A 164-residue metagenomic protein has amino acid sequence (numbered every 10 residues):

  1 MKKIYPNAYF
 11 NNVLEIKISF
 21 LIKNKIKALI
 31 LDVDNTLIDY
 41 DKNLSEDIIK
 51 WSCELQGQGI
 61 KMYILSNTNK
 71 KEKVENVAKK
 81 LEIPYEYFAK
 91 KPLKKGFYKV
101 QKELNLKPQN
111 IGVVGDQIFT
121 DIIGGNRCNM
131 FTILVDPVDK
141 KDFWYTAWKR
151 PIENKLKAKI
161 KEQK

Functional and structural regions predicted by a protein language model:
K2-L31, K42-N43, K50-K61, L65 (+1 more regions): Asp-based, Mg2+/Mn2+-dependent phosphohydrolase catalytic module
